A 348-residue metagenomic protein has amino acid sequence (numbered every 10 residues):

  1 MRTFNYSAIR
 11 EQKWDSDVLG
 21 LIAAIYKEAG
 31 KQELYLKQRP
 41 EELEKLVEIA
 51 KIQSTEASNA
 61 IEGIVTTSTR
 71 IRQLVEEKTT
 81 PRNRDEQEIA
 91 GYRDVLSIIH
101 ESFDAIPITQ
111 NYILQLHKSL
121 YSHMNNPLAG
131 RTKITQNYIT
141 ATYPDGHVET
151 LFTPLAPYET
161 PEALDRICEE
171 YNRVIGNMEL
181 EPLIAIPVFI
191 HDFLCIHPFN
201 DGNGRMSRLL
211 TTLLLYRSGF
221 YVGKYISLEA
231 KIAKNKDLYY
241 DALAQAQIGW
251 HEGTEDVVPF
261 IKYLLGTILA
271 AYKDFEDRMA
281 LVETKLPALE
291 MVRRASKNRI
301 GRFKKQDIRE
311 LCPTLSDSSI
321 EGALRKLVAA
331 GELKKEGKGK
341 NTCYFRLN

Functional and structural regions predicted by a protein language model:
M1-N348: FIC/Doc superfamily catalytic core
